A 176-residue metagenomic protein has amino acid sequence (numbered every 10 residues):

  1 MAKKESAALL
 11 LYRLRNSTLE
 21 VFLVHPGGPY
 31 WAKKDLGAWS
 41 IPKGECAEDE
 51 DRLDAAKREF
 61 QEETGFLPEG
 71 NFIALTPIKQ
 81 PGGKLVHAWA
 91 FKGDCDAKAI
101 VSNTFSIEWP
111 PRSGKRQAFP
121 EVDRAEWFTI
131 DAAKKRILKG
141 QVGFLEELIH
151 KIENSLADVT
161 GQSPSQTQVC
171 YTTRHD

Functional and structural regions predicted by a protein language model:
M1-I41, W89: N-terminal strand-loop-strand
E5-A7, G70, F105: Short beta-strand or tight-loop elements that sit immediately N-terminal to catalytic metal-binding acidic residues
R15-T18, G28-W31, A47, G82-G83 (+1 more regions): Short, charged/polar surface micro-motifs in flexible loops or helix N-caps
S40-L75, T129: The catalytic Nudix box helix
P77-G114, E126-F128, L148-S155: Active-site-adjacent beta-strand/loop module that shapes the phosphate/pyrophosphate-binding cleft
Q117-D123: Non-DNA-binding regulatory cores of transcription-related proteins, predominantly C-terminal effector-binding
D131-D176: Charged phosphate-binding loop/patch that engages nucleotide di/tri-phosphates or the phosphate backbone of nucleic
